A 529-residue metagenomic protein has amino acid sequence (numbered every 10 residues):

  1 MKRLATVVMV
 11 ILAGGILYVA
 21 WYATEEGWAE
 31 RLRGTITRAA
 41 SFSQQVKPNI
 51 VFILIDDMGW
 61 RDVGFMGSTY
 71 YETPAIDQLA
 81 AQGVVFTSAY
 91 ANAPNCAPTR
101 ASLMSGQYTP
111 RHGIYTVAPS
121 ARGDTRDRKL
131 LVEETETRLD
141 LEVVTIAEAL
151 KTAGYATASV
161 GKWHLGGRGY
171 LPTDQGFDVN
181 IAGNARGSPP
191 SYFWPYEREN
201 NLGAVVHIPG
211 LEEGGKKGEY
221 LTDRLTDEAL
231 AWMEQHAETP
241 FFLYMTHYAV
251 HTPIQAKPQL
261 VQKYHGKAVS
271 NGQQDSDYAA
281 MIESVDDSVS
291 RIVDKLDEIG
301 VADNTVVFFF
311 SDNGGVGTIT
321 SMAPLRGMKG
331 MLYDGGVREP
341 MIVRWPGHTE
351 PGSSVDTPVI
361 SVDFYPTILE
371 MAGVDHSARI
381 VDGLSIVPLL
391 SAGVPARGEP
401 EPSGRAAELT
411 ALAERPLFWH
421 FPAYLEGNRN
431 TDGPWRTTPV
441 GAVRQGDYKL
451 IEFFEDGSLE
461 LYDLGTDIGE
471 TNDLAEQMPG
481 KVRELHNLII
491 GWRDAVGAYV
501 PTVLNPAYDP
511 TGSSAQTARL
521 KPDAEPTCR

Functional and structural regions predicted by a protein language model:
L4-T6, W21-P48, I55, V85 (+6 more regions): Long, internal low-complexity/basic segments
V46, S68-E72, S88-N95, E133-V144 (+8 more regions): A short beta-strand-to-alpha-helix junction
V46-V51, Q82-T87, A153-A158, G176-D178 (+3 more regions): Loop/turn elements at helix/coil->beta-strand transitions in domains of secreted/extracellular proteins
K47-G59, Q78-L79, L103-S105, L150 (+9 more regions): Beta-strand elements within well-structured catalytic alpha/beta cores of enzymes that handle phosphate/sulfate esters
S68-A101, G106-R111, A156-A158, D178-N184: Short, structured active-site-proximal loop/turn typified by the sulfatase FGly-forming signature C/S-X-P-X-R
T116-T152, L165-F241, H247-A256, H265 (+2 more regions): Formylglycine-dependent
P172-G176, T252-Q259, D294-H348, I360 (+2 more regions): Histidine-centered active-site microenvironments of extracellular/periplasmic hydrolases and transferases
V179, N184-P189, G315-T320, G327-L332 (+5 more regions): C-terminal cap/loop subdomain of S1 sulfatases and analogous C-terminal strand-loop tails that border
